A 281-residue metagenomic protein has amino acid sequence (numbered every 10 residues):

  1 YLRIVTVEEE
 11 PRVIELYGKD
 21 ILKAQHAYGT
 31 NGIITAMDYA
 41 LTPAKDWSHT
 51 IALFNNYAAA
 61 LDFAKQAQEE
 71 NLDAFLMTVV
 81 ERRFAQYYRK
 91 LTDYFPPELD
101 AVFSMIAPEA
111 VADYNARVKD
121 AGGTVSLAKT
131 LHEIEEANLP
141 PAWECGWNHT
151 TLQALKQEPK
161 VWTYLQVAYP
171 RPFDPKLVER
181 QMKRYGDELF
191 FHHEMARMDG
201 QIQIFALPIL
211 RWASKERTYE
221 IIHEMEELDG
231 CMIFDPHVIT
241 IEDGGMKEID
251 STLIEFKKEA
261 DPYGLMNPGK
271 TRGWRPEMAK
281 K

Functional and structural regions predicted by a protein language model:
Y1-W147: C-terminal substrate-binding/cap subdomain adjacent to the FAD-binding core in PCMH-type and related FAD-linked
G123-K281: Conserved glycine-rich FAD pyrophosphate-binding loop
